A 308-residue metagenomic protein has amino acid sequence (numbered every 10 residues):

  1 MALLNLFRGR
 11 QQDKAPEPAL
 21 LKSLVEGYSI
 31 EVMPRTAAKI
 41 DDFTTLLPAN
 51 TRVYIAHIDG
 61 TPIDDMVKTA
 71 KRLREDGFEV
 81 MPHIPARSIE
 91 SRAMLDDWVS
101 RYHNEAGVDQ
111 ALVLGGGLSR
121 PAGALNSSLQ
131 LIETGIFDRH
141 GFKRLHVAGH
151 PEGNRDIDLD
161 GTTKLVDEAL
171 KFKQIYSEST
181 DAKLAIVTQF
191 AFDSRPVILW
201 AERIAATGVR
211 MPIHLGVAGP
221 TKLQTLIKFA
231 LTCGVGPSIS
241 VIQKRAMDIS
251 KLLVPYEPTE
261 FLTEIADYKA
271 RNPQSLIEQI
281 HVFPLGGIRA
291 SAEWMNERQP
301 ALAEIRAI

Functional and structural regions predicted by a protein language model:
A2-E168, I175, G287: Active-site beta->alpha loop and helix N-cap motifs at the rims of alpha/beta catalytic domains
I30-P34, L114, S127-G153, T163 (+4 more regions): Active-site pocket-lining/capping segments in soluble small-molecule metabolic enzymes
V32, I58, R87, I186-F190 (+3 more regions): Glycine- and other small-residue-rich loops at beta-strand/loop junctions that grip anionic moieties
R72-E75, V99-N104, A201-V209, N296-A303: Short, surface-exposed basic-aromatic patches at helix termini and helix-loop junctions that form
P82, K173, A182, L215 (+2 more regions): Conserved, mostly hydrophobic/aromatic
E90-A93, L118-S127, T188-A201, L223 (+1 more regions): Active-site glycine- and acidic-residue-rich loops that bind and position anionic ligands or nucleotide-like cofactors
G123-A124, I157-L159, I198-L199, Q224-C233 (+1 more regions): Short, well-ordered secondary-structure micro-motifs
D160-S179, K183-A201: Hydrophobic, aromatic-enriched interface-forming segments
